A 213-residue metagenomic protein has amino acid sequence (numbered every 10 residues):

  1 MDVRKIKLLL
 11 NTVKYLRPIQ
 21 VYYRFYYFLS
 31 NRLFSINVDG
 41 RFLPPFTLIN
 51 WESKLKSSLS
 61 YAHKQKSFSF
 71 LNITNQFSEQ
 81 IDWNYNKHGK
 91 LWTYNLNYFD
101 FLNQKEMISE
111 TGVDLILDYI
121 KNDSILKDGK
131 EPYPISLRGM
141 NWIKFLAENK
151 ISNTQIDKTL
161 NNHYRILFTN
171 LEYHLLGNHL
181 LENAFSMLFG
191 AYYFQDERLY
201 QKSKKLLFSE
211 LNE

Functional and structural regions predicted by a protein language model:
M1-S78: Extreme N-terminal leader/anchor segments
D2, I6, S78, D82-Y85 (+3 more regions): Residue-level signal for well-ordered alpha-helical segments
N37-L59, L71-Q104, L176-Y192: Long, acidic, intrinsically disordered low-complexity segments
K66, N86-K87, S203: Glycine-centered flexibility motif
K90-E213: Aromatic-lined, polymer-binding surfaces characteristic of secreted/periplasmic polysaccharide-degrading enzymes
